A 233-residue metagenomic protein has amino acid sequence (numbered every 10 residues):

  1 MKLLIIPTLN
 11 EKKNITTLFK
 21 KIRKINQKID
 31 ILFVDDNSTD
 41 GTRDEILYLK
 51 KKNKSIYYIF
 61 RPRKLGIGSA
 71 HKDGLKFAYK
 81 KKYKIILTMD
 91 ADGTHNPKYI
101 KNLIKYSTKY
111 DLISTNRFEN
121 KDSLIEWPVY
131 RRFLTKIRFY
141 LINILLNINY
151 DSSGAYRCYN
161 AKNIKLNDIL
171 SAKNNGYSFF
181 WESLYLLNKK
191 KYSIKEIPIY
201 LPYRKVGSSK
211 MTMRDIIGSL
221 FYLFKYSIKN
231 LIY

Functional and structural regions predicted by a protein language model:
M1, T17-K20, N102, N143-N147 (+1 more regions): Hydrophobic helical membrane-anchoring modules
I6, K28-S38, I59-F60, M89: Short beta-strand/loop segment that forms part of the nucleotide-sugar
I6-K20, N37: Active-site beta-to-alpha loop of glycosyltransferases that engages the nucleotide-sugar donor
K13-T17, D40-L49: Acidic helix N-cap motif at the loop->helix transition within catalytic regions of sugar-transfer enzymes
K20-I29: Short, acidic, metal-binding catalytic loop of nucleotide-sugar glycosyltransferases
D35-D44, G93: A conserved acidic beta->alpha catalytic loop
R61-K80, P97-Y177, R204-R214, S219: Acceptor/aglycone-binding surface of glycosyltransferases and processive sugar-polymer synthases
K82-T94: Short beta-strand-to-loop acidic/aromatic patch adjacent to the donor-nucleotide binding site
